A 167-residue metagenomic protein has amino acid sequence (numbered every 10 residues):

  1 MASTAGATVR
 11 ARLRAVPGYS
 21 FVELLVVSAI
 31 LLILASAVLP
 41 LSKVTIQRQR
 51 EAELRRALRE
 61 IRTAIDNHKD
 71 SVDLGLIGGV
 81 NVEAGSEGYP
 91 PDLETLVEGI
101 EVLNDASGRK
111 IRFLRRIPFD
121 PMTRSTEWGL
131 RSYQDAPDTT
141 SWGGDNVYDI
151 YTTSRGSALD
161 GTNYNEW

Functional and structural regions predicted by a protein language model:
M1-P17: N-terminal leader/signal peptides at the extreme start of proteins
P17, A35, Y89: Flexible coil/turn residues that form the inter-helical turn or adjacent wing/linker of helix-turn-helix
P17, E23-V26: Internal alpha-helical transmembrane segments of multi-pass membrane proteins, especially GPCRs
L25-P40: Alpha-helical hydrophobic helix detector
A37-Q49: Transmembrane signal-anchor/signal-peptide helices with a preference for the extracytoplasmic
I46-D73, G88: Membrane-proximal N-terminal amphipathic helix
D66-W167: Low-complexity, acidic interaction segments enriched in glycine
